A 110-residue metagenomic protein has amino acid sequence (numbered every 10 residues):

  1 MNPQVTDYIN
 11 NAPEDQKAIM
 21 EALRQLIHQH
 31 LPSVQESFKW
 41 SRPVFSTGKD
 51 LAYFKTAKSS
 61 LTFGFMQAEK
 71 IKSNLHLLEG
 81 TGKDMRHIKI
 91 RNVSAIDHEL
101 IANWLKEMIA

Functional and structural regions predicted by a protein language model:
M1-A110: Charge-dense, helix-prone N-terminal extensions
